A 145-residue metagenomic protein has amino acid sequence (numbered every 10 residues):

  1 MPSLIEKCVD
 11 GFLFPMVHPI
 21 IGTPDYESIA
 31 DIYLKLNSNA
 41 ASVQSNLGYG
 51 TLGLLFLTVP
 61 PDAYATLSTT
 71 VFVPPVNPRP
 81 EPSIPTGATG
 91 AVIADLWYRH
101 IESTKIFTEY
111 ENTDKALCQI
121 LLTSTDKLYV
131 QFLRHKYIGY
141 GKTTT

Functional and structural regions predicted by a protein language model:
M1-G90, A94-W97, T104-K105: Short domain-edge segments at the starts or junctions of modular domains/repeats that frequently include the first
W97-I120, S124-T145: Alpha-helical oligomerization/assembly modules used to build nucleoprotein complexes
